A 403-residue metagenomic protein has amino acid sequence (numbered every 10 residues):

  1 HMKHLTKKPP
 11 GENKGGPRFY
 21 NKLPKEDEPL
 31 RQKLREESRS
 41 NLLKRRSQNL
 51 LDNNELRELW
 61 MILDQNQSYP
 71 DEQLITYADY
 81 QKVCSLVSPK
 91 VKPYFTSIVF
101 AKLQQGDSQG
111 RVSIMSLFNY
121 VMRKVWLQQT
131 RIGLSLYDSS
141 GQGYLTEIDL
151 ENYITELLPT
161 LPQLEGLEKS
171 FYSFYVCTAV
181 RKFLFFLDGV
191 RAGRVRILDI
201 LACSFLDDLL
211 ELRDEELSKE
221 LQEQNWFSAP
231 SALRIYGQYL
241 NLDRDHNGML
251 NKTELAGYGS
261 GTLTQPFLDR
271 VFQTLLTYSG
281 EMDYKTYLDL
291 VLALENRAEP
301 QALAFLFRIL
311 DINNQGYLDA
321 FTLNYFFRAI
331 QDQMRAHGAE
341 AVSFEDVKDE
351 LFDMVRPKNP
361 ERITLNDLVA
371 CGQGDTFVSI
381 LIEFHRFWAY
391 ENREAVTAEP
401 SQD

Functional and structural regions predicted by a protein language model:
H1-P17, P24, D149-Q224: N-terminal start-of-domain structural block
H1-Q73: Cytosolic, low-complexity regulatory segments enriched in Ser/Pro/Gly with interspersed Lys/Arg in eukaryotic signaling
L51-S85, K92-N119, Q129-Y144, L167-R194 (+4 more regions): Primarily EF-hand calcium-binding motifs
I75-V91, V99, V112-K124, Y144-Q163 (+7 more regions): Amphipathic regulatory helices of Ca2+-sensor modules
G143, G193-I200, D208-R213, Q222-N225 (+1 more regions): Core solenoid repeat modules with strong leucine/isoleucine-rich periodicity, prominently canonical LRR arrays but also
H337-D403: C-terminal interaction modules of eukaryotic adaptor/scaffold proteins
